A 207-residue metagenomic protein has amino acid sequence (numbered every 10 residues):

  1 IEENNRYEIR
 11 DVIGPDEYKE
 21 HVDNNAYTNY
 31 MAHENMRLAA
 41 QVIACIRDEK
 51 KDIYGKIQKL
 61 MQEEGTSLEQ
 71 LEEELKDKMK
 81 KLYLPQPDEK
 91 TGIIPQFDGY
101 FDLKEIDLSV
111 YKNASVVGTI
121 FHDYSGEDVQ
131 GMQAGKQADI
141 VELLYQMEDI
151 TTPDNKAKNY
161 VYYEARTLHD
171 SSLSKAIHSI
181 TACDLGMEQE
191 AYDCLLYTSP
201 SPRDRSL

Functional and structural regions predicted by a protein language model:
I1-E2, Y83, K158-L168, S199: Long, well-ordered core segments of solenoidal/helical folds
I1-K80: The feature captures the catalytic groove of carbohydrate-active enzymes
H33, A40, K76, K156-E164 (+1 more regions): Hydrophobic core segments within long, regular secondary-structure runs in both alpha- and beta-rich folds
I43-D52, D149-A157, L185-L195: Structural helix-adjacent loops and short alpha-helical linkers that scaffold large soluble proteins
G65-M132: Long, low-complexity segments enriched in small/aliphatic residues
K104-G186: Long, repeat-rich segments with strong aromatic
Y197-D204: Conserved small/polar residues in nucleotide/adenosyl-binding loops
